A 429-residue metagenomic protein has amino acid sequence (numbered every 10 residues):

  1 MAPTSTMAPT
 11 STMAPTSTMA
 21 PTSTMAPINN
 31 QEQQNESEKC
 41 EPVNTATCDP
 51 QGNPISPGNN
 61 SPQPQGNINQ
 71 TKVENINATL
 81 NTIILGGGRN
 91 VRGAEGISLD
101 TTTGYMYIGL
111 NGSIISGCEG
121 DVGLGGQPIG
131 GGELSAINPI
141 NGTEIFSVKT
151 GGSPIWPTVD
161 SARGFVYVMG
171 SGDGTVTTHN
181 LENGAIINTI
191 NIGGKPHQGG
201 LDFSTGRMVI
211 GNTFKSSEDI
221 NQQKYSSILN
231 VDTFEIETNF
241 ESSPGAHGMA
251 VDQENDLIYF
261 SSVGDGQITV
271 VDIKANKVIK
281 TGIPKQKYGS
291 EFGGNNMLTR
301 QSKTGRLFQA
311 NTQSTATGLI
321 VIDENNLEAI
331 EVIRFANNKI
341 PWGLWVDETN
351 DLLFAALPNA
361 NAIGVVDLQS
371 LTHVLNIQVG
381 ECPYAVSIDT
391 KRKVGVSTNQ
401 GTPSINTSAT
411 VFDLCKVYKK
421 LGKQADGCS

Functional and structural regions predicted by a protein language model:
A2-Q31, S37-C40: Extracellular mucin-like PTS segments
M7, M13, S23-M25, C48-S429: Predominantly soluble domains enriched in secretory-pathway, periplasmic, or organellar proteins
Q34, E41-P42, L421-G422: Processing junctions and N-termini across compartments
